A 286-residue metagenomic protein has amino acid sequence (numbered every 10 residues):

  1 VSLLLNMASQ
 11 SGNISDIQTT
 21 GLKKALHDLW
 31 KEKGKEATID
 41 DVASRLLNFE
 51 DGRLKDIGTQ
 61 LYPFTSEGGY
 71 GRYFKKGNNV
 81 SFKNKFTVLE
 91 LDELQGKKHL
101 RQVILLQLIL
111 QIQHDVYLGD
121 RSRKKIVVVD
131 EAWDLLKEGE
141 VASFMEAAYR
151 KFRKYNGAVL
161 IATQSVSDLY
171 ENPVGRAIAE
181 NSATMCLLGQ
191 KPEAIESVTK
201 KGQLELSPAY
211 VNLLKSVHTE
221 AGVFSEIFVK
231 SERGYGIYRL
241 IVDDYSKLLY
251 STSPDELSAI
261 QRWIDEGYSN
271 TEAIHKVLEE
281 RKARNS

Functional and structural regions predicted by a protein language model:
V1-G157, I161, Y170-P173, H218-V223 (+2 more regions): P-loop NTPase motor domains
V1-S44, L169, P173-S286: P-loop NTPase motor core of the ASCE superfamily
